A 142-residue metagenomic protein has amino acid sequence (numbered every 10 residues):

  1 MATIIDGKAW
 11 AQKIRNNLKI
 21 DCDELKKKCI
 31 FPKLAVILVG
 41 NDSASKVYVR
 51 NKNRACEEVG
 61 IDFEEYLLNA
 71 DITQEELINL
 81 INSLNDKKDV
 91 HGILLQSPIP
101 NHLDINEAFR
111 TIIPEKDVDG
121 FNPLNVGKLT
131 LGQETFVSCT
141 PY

Functional and structural regions predicted by a protein language model:
M1-K28: Positively charged, low-complexity intrinsically disordered leader regions
F31-G40: Short beta-strand segments enriched in small/hydrophobic residues
K46-V59: Short, solvent-exposed amphipathic alpha-helices that sit in or adjacent to ligand/effector-binding or catalytic
C56-A70: Short beta-strand elements in bilobed, periplasmic/extracellular small-molecule ligand-binding domains
E58-G60, S83-N85, I112-E115: Non-catalytic terminal and connector segments of soluble metabolic enzymes
E76-K88: Short, well-structured alpha-helical segments in soluble
L94-Y142: Anion-binding alpha/beta catalytic cores of soluble intermediary-metabolism enzymes, centered on
